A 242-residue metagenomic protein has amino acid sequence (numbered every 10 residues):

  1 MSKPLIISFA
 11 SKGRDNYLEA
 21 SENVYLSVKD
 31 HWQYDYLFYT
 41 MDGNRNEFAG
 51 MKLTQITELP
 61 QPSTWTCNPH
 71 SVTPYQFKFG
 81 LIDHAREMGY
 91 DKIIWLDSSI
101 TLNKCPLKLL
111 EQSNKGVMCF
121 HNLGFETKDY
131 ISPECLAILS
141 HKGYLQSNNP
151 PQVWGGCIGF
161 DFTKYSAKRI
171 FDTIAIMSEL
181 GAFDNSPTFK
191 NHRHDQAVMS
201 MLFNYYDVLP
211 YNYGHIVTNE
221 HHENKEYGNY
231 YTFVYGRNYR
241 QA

Functional and structural regions predicted by a protein language model:
M1-C67, T73, E87-D91, K190-R193 (+2 more regions): N-terminal anchoring/stem segment of glycosyltransferases
M1-S2, S8, L18, L102 (+1 more regions): A glycosyltransferase accessory/donor-loop signature
N16, R45-F48, T64-C67, L102-C105 (+5 more regions): Short catalytic/ligand-binding loop motif for oxyanion handling, primarily in non-cytosolic enzymes, centered on
N23, L81, A197-M201: Short amphipathic alpha-helical face segments that pack within enzyme cores and frequently flank/anchor catalytic
L37-T40, I93-D97, L102, M118-F120 (+2 more regions): A structural signal for short, well-ordered beta-strand segments and their strand-loop junctions that often border
T54-T66, A137, A175-N185: Short amphipathic alpha-helical segments and their helix-coil junctions
Y75-G80, I131-L145: Short acidic (Asp/Glu) patches
K78-P133: GT-A fold catalytic core of metal-dependent nucleotide-sugar glycosyltransferases, centered on the diacidic
